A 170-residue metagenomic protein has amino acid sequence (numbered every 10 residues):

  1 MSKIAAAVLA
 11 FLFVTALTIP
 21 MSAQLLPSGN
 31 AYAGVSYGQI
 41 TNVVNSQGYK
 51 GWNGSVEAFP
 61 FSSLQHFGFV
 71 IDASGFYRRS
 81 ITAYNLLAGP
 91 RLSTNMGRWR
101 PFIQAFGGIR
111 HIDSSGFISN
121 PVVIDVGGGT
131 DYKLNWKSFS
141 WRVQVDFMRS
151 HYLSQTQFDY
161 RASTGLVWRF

Functional and structural regions predicted by a protein language model:
M1-P27: Cleavable N-terminal export/targeting peptides
A23-S63, A73-G75, S163, R169: Short glycine/proline- and aromatic-enriched beta-strand/turn motifs that initiate or cap beta-hairpins
S28-N30, Y49-N53, A83-L87, V123-D125 (+1 more regions): Transmembrane beta-barrel architecture of outer-membrane proteins
G34-G38, S74-F76, F106-R110, D146-S150: Outer-membrane beta-barrel pore domains and translocons
T41-K50, F76-Y84, S114-N120, H151-D159: Solvent-exposed loop/turn segments connecting transmembrane beta-strands in outer-membrane beta-barrel proteins
S55-G127, D131-K137, W141: Gram-negative (and chloroplast) outer-membrane scaffold detector with strong preference for beta-barrel transmembrane
K133-F170: Predominantly the C-terminal beta-signal and adjacent terminal strand-loop region of outer-membrane beta-barrel
